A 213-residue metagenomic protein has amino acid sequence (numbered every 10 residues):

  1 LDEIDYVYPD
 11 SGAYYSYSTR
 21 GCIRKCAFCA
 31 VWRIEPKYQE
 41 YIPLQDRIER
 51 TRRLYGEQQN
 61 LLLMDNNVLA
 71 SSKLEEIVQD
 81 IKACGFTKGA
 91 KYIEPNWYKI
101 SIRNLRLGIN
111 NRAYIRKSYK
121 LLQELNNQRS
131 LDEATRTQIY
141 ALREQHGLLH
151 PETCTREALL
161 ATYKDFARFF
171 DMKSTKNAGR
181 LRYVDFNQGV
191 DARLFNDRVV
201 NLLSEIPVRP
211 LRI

Functional and structural regions predicted by a protein language model:
I4: Pre-Walker A adenine-sensing motif
P9-D46, R50, Y55-E57, L69: Canonical Radical SAM [4Fe-4S] cluster-binding loop centered on the CxxxCxxC motif and its immediate flanking residues
R52-I213: Conserved SAM/AdoMet-binding glycine-rich loop
